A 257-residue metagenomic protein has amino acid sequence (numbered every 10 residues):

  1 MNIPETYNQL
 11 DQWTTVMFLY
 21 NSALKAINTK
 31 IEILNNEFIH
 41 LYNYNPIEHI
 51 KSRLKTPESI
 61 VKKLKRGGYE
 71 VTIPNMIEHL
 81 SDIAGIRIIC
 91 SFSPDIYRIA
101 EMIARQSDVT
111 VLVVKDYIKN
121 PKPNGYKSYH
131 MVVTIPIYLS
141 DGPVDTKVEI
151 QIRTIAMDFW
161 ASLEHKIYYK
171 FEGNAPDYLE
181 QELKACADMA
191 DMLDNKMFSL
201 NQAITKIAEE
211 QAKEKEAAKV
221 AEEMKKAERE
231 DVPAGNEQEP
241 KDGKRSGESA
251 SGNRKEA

Functional and structural regions predicted by a protein language model:
M1-L24, N28-E37, E149-A257: An acidic, glycine-/histidine-flanked metal-binding catalytic module
V16, Y20, L24, P57 (+2 more regions): Generic alpha-helical secondary structure
L19, I47-I50, M76, I89: Glycine-rich, low-complexity intrinsically disordered segments
A23-L24, N28, E32-G68: Surface-exposed, low-hydrophobicity interaction/linker segments
I39, T72-L80: Short, flexible, solvent-exposed loop/turn segments with mixed acidic/basic and small polar residues
N45, S81-I83: Short Gly/Ser/Thr- and Asp/Glu-enriched loop/turn motifs at secondary-structure junctions
I77, C90-S199: Long beta-strand-rich cores associated with HINT superfamily self-processing modules
I83-C90: Terminal, regulation- and interaction-focused segments at domain boundaries
